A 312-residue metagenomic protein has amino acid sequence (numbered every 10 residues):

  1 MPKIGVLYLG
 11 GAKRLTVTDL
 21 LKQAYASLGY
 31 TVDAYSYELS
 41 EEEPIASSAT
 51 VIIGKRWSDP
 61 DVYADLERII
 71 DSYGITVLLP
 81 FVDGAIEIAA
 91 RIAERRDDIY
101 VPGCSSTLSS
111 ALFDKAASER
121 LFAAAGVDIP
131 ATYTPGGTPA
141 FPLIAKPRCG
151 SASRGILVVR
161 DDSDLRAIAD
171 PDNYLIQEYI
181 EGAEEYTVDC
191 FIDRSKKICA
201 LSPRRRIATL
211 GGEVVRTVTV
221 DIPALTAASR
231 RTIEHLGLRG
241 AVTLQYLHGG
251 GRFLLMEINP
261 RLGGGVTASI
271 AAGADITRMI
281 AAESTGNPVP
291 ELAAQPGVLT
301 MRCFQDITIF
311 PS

Functional and structural regions predicted by a protein language model:
M1-P102: ATP-binding N-terminal substructure of ATP-dependent carboxylate-amine bond-forming enzymes
D98-L112: Short, acidic/small-residue loops that bind anionic groups at enzyme active sites
L108-A183, I192-K197, P223-A224: Active-site nucleotide/adenylate-binding loops and adjacent lid/helix of ATP-dependent enzymes
D172-N173, E178-L238, H248, N259-G286 (+2 more regions): ATP-dependent carboxylate/phosphate-activation module, predominantly the ATP-grasp catalytic core and closely related
R252-F253: Conserved protein kinase catalytic/activation segment
P288-S312: Cysteine/selenocysteine-centered motifs that mediate thiol-based redox chemistry or coordinate metal-sulfur cofactors
